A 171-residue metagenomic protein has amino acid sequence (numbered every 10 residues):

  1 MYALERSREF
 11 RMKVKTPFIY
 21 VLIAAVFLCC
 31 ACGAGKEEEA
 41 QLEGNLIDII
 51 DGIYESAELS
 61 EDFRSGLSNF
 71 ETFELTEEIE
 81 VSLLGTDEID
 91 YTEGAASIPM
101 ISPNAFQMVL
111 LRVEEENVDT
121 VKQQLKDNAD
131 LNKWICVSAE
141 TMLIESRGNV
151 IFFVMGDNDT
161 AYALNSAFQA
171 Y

Functional and structural regions predicted by a protein language model:
M1-R11: Short, Lys/Arg-enriched N-terminal segments with co-localized hydrophobic residues within the first ~10-30 amino acids
F10-I19: Bacterial N-terminal signal peptides that target proteins for export
L22-V26: Residue-level signal for mature regions of secreted extracellular proteins and peptides
L28-A31: C-terminal motif of bacterial Sec signal peptides marking the signal peptidase cleavage site
G33-K36: Bacterial signal peptide processing site
L42-L46, I50-M100, V118-D119, Q124-A129 (+1 more regions): Surface-exposed, low-hydrophobicity interaction/linker segments
M100, C136-Y171: A short, solvent-exposed beta-edge/loop patch
A105-E115: A short acidic-to-branched-hydrophobic micro-motif
